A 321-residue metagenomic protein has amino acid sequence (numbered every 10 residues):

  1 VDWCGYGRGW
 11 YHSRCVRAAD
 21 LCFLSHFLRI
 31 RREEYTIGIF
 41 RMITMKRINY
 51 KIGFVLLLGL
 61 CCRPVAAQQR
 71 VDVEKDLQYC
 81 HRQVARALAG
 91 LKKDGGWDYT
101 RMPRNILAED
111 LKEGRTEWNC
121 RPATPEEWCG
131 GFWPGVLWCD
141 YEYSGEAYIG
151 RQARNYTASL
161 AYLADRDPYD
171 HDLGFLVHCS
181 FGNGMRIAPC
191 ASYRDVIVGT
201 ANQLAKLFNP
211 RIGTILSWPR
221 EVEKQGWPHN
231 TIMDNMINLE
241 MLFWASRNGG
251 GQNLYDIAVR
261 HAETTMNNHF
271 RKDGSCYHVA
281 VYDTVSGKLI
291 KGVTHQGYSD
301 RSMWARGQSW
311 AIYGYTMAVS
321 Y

Functional and structural regions predicted by a protein language model:
V1-D2, V16-D20, E33-E34: Acidic, Ala/Val/Gly-enriched low-complexity intrinsically disordered segments
C4, C15, C22, C61-C62: Cysteine-centered motifs
R8, R14-R17, R29-R32, R41 (+2 more regions): Basic polycationic patches enriched in arginine
L21-L24, L28: Leucine-biased recognition of intrinsically disordered, low-complexity hydrophobic segments
T36-Q69: Bacterial Sec-dependent N-terminal signal peptides
Q68-Y321: Glycan-recognition and catalytic cores of secretory/periplasmic carbohydrate-active enzymes
